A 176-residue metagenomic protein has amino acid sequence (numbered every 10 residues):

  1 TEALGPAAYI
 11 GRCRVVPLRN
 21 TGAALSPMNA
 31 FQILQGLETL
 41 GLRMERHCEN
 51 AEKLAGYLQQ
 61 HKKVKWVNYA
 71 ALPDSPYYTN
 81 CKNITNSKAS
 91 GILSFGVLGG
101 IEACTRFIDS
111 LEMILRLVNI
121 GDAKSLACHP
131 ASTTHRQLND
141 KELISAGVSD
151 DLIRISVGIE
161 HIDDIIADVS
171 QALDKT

Functional and structural regions predicted by a protein language model:
T1-I92, G96-K124: Active-site C-terminal subdomain of aminotransferase-like
R43, D109-S110, K124-T176: PLP-dependent enzyme catalytic core of the Aspartate aminotransferase-like
